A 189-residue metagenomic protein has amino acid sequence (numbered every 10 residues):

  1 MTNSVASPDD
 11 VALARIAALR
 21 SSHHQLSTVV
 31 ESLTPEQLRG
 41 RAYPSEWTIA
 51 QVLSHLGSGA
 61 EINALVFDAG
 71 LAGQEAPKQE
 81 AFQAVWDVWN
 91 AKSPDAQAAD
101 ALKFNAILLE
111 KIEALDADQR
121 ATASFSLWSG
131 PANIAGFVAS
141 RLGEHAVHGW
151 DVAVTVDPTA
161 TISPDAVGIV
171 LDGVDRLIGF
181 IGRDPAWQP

Functional and structural regions predicted by a protein language model:
M1-A17, R39, S45, D68-E75 (+3 more regions): Structured surface interface patches that mediate subunit assembly and partner/cofactor docking
T2-A6, F82-W89: A short small-residue
N3-S54, A64: An N-terminal domain-cap segment
S21, S54, S58, K103 (+1 more regions): DHp/HisKA dimerization-phosphoacceptor four-helix bundle of two-component histidine kinases and homologous
H23, S27, E31, A60-A64 (+3 more regions): Structural signal for well-ordered, non-membrane alpha-helices
A50-Q79: Conserved alpha-helical segments that form or flank metal/cofactor-binding pockets of metalloenzymes
V85-A106: A short, structured beta-strand-centered segment in the mid-to-C-terminal lobe of catalytic cores from group-transfer
